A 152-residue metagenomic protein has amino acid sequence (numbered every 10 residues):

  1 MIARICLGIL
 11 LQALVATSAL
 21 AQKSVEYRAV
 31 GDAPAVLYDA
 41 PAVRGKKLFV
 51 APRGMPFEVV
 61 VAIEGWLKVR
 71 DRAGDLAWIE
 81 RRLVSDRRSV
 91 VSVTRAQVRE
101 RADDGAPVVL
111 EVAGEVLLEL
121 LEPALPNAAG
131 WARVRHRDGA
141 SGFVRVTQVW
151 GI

Functional and structural regions predicted by a protein language model:
M1-A3: N-terminal secretory signal peptides that target proteins for export/translocation
I5-A16: Bacterial N-terminal signal peptides
A19-A40, K47-R53, V59-L117, L121-D138 (+1 more regions): SH3-family beta-barrel domains
